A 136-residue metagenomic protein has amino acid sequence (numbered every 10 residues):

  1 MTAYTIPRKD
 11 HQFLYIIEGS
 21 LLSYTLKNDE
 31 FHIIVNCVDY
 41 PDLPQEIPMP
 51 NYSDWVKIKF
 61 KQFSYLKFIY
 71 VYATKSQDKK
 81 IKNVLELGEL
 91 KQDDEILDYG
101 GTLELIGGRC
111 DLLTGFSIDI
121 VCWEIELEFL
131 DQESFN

Functional and structural regions predicted by a protein language model:
M1-N136: Surface-exposed, interaction-prone regions used to assemble/regulate multi-protein complexes
